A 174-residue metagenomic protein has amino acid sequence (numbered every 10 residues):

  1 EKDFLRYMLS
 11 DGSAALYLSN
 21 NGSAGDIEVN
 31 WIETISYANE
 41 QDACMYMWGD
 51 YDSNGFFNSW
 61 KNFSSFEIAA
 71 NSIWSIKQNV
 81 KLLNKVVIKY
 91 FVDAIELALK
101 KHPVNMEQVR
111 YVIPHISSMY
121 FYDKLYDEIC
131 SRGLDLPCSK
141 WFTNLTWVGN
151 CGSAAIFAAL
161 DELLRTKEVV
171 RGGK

Functional and structural regions predicted by a protein language model:
K2-V86: Condensing-enzyme catalytic core mediating Claisen C-C bond formation in acyl metabolism
N84-L99, R110-K174: Claisen-condensing/thiolase-fold acyl-transfer catalytic domains that form or cleave C-C bonds in fatty acid
